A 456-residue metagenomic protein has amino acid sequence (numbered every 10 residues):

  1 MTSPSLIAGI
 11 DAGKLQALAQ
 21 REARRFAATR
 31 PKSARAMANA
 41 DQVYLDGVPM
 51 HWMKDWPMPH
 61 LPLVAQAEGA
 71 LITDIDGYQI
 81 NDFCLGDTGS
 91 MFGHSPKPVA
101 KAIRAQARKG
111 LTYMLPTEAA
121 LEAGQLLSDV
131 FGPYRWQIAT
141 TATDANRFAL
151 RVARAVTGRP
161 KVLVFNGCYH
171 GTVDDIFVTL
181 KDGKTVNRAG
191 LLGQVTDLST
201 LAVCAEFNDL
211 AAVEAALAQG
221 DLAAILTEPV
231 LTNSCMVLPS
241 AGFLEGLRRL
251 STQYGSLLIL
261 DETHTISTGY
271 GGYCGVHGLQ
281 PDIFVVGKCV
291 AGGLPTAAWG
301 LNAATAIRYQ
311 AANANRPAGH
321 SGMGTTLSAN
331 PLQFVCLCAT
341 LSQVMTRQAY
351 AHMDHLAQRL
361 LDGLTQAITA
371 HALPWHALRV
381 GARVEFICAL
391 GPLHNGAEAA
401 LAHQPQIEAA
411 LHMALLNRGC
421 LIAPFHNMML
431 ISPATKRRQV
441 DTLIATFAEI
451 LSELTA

Functional and structural regions predicted by a protein language model:
T2-A456: Conserved N-terminal phosphate-binding loop of PLP-dependent enzymes in the Aspartate aminotransferase
